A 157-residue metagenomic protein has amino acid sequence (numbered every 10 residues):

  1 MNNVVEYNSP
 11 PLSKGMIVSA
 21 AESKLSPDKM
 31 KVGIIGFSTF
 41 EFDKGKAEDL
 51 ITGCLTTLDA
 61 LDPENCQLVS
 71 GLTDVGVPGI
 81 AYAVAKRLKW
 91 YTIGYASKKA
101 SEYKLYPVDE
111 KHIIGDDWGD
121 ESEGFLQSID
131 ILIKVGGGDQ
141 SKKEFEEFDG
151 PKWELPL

Functional and structural regions predicted by a protein language model:
N2-E6: Low-complexity, Ser/Thr/Pro/Gly-rich disordered linker/stalk regions
Y7-N8, L12-A21, L25-D28, F40 (+1 more regions): Acidic/glycine-enriched connector segments
K29-G33: Residues that mark the start of a beta-strand
I35-S38: N-terminal nucleotide-binding beta1-loop-alpha1 segment
K44: Short acidic, gly/pro-rich beta-turn/loop elements at beta-sheet edges and active-site/ligand-binding grooves
